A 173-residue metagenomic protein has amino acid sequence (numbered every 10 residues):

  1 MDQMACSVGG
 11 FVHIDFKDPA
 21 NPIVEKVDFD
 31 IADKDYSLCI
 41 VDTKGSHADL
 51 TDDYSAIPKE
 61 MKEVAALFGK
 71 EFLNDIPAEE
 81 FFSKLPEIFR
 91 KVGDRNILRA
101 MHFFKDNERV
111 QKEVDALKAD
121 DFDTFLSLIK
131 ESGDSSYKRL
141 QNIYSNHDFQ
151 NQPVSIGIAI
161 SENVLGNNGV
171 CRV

Functional and structural regions predicted by a protein language model:
G10-R172: C-terminal nucleotide
